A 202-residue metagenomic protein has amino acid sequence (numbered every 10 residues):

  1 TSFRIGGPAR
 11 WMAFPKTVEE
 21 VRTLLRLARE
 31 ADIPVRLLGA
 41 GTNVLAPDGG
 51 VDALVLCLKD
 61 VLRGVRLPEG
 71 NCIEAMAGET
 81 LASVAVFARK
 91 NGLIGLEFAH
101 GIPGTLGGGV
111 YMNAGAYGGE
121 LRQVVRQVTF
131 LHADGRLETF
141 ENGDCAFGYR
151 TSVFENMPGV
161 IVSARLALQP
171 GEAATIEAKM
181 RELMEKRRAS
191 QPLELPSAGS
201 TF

Functional and structural regions predicted by a protein language model:
T1-L106: Anion-binding (especially nucleotide phosphate/pyrophosphate-binding) glycine-rich loop and adjoining beta-alpha core
F3, V65, L96, V110-M112 (+5 more regions): Short clusters of hydrophobic/aromatic residues that line enzyme substrate/ligand-binding pockets
G7, G39-A40, D60, E97 (+9 more regions): Residue-level signal for pocket-adjacent positions within structured domains
W11-V18, L45-R63, Y111-E141, N156-S163: Structural signature of FAD isoalloxazine-binding scaffolds in flavoprotein oxidoreductases
F14, C57, E74-M76, A99 (+4 more regions): Residues in well-ordered beta-strands of folded domains
K16-E19, E79, S83, E97 (+5 more regions): Conserved active-site and cofactor/substrate-binding residues in soluble primary-metabolism enzymes
V44, L131-A133, L137-F202: Phosphate/pyrophosphate- and phosphate-bearing ligand-binding catalytic cores of soluble enzymes
A85-R126, H132, S197, T201: A gly/ser-rich beta-alpha-beta helix-loop segment of oxidoreductase catalytic cores
